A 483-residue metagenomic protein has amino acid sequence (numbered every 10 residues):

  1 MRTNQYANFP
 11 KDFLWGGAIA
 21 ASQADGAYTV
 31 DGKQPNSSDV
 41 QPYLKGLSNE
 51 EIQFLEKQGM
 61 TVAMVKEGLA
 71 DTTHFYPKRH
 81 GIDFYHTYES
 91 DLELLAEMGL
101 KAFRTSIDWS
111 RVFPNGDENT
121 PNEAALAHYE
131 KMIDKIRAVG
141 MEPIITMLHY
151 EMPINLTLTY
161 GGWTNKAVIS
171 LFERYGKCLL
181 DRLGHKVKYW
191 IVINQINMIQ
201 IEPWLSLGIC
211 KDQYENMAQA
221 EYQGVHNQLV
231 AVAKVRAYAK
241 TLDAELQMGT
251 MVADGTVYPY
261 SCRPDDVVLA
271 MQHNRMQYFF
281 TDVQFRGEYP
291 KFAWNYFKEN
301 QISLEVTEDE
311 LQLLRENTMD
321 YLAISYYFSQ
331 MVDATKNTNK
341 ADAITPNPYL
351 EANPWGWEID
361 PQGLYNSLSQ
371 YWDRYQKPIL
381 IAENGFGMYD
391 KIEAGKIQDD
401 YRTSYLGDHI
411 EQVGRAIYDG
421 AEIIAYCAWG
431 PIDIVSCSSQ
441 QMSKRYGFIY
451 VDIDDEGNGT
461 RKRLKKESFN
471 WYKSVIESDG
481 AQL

Functional and structural regions predicted by a protein language model:
R2-T72, N115-D117, L126-L483: Active-site region of glycoside hydrolase catalytic domains
T73-T87, T164-K166: Active-site mouth loops of central-metabolism enzymes
H80-E93, P114, A125: Internal amphipathic alpha-helical repeat/solenoid segments
T87-D108, E316-L322: Catalytic domains of carbohydrate-active enzymes, especially glycoside hydrolases
I107-P121: Glycine-rich, proline-tolerant flexible connector loops at the mouths of alpha/beta enzymes
